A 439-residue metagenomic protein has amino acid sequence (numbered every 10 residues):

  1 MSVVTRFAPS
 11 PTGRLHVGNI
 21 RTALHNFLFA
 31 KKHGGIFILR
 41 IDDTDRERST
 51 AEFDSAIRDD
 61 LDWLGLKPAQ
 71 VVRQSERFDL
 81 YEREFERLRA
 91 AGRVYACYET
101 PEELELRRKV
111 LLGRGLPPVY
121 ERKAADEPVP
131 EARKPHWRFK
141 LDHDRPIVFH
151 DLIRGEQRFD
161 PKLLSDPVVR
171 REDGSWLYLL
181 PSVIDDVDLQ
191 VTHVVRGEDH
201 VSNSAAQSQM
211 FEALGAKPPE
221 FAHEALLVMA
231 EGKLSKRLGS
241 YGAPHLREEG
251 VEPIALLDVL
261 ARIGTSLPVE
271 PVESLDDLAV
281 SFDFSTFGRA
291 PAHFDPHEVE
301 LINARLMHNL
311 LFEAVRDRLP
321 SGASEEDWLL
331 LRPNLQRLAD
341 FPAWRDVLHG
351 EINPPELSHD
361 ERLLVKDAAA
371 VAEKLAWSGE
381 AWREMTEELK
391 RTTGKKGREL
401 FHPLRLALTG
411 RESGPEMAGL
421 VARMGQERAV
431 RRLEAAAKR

Functional and structural regions predicted by a protein language model:
M1-L116, N203-A216, A255: N-terminal Rossmann-like or analogous alpha/beta NTP/dinucleotide-binding catalytic cores that position adenine
M1-V3, P128, K438-R439: Short, low-complexity, intrinsically disordered N-terminal peptides in bacterial proteins
F7-P11, I41-D43, I184, D188 (+2 more regions): Short, histidine-centered active-site or binding-site loop motifs used for metal coordination, general acid-base
L15, I20, W176, D199 (+1 more regions): Gly/Ser/Thr-rich beta-alpha loop segments that engage phosphate groups in nucleotides
F27-L28, L61, L179-V183, L404: Hydrophobic alpha-helical segments in the ANL/AMP-binding
R40-D42, Q74, L179, A222-H223 (+1 more regions): A secondary-structure boundary/capping signal
E47, A51, S55, I184 (+1 more regions): Conserved nucleotide- and phosphate/pyrophosphate-binding catalytic cores in adenylate/nucleotidyl-handling enzymes
A96-H223, V228-L234, G242, L267: Active-site cores that bind ATP or allylic diphosphates and position pyrophosphate for catalysis
